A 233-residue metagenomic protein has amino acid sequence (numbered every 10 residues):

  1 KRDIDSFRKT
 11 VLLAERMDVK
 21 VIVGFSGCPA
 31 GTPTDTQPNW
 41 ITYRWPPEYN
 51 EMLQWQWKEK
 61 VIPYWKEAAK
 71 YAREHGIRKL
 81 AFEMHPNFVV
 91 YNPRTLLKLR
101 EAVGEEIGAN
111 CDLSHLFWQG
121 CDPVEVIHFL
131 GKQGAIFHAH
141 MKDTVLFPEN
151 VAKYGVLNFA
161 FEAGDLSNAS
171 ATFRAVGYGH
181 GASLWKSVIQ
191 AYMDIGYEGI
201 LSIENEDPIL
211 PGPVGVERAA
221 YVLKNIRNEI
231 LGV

Functional and structural regions predicted by a protein language model:
K1-G108, K186: Active-site acidic/histidine proton-transfer and metal-coordination neighborhood in alpha/beta enzyme cores
D18-K20, K66-E74, V89-V233: Histidine-acidic metal/acid-base catalytic patches
